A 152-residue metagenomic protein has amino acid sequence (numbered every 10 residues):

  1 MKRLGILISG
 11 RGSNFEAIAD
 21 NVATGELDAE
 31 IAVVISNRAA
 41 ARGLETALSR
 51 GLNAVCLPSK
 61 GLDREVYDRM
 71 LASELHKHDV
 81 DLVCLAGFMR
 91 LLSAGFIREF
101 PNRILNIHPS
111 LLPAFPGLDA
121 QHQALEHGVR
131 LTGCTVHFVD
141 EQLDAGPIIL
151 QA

Functional and structural regions predicted by a protein language model:
M1-R42: N-terminal Rossmann-like dinucleotide-binding module
N21, A86-A152: Donor/substrate-binding cores of folate-linked one-carbon enzymes
L27-M70: Short, surface-exposed acidic-centric catalytic microdomains
A32, D81, N102: Conserved acidic residues
S36-N37, K60, R64, H78-A94: N-terminal glycine-rich "phosphate-gripper" loop used for MgATP/nucleotide binding and carboxylate activation
N53, D81, R130: Residue-level detector of anion-binding/catalytic polar loops
R69-K77: Short, well-structured alpha-helical segments in soluble
